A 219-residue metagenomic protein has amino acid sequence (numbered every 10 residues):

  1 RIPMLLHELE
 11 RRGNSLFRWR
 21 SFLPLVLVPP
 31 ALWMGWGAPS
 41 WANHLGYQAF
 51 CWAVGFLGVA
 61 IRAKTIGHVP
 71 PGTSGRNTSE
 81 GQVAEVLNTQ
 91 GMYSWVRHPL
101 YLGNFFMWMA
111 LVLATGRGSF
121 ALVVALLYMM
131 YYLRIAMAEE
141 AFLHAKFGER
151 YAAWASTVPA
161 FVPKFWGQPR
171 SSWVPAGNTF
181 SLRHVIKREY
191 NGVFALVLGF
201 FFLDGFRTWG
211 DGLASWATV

Functional and structural regions predicted by a protein language model:
R1-Q90, F106-V219: Membrane-anchoring alpha-helices and their flanking helix-loop junctions
S94-W108: Conserved SAM-binding loop
